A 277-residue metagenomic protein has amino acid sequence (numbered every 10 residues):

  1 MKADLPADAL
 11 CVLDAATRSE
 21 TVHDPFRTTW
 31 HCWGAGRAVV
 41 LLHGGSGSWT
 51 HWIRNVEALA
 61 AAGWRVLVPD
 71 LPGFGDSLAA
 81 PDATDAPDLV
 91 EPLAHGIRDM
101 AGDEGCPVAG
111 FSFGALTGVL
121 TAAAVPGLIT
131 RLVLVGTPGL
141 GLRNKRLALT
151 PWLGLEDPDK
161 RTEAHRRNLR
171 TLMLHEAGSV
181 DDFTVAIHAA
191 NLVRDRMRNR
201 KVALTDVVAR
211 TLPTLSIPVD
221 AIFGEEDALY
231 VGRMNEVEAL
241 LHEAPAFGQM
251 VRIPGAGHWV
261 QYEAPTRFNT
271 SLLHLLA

Functional and structural regions predicted by a protein language model:
M1-V39, A61-W64, A101-G102, T171 (+2 more regions): Alpha/beta-hydrolase fold catalytic core
F26, I53, V68-A109, T270: Active-site loop/oxyanion-hole signature of alpha/beta-hydrolase fold enzymes
T29-D76: Conserved HGGG/HGGXW glycine-rich cap/lid loop of the alpha/beta-hydrolase fold
L59, F223-A256: Conserved loop-alpha-helix segment in the C-terminal half of the alpha/beta-hydrolase fold that carries the catalytic
G110, G114, G118: Gly/Ala-rich beta-loop-alpha elbow adjacent to hydrolase catalytic centers
V119, A123, T130-K160: Flexible "cap/lid" loop of the alpha/beta hydrolase fold
K160-I217: Conserved alpha/beta-hydrolase catalytic His-Asp/Glu region
A256-P265, N269: Catalytic histidine-centered segment of alpha/beta-hydrolase-like enzymes
